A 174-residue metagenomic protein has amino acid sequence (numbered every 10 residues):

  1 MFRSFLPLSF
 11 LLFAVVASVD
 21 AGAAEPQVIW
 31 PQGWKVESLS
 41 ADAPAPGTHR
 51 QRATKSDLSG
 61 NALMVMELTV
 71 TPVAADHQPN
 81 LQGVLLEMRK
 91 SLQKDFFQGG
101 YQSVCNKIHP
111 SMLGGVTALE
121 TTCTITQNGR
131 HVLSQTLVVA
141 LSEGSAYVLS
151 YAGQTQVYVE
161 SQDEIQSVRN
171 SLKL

Functional and structural regions predicted by a protein language model:
M1-S9: Bacterial N-terminal signal peptides that target proteins for export
A14-S18: N-terminal signal peptide c-region/cleavage motif recognized by signal peptidases
A21-R52: N-terminal "mature-domain start" segment
W30, L81-V84, M88-L92, S161-V168: Stable alpha-helical elements in mature extracytoplasmic
P31-V36, S145-L174: Surface-exposed amphipathic alpha-helical segments
Q32-W34, S40-A41, T122-I125, L137-V138 (+1 more regions): A mature extracytoplasmic/lumenal domain signature
A41-L133: Conserved polar/disulfide-associated segments of primarily extracytoplasmic proteins
V138-G144: A short, solvent-exposed beta-edge/loop patch
